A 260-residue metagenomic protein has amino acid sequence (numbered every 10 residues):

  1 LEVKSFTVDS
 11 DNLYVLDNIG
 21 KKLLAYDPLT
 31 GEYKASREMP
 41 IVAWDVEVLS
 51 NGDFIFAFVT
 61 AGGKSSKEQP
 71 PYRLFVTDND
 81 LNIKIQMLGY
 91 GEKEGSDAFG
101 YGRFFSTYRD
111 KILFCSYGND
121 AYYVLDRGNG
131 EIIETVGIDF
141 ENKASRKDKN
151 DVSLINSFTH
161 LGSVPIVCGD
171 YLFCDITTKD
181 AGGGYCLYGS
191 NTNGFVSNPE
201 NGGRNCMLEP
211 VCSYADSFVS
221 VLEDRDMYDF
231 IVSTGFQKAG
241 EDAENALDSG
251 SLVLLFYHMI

Functional and structural regions predicted by a protein language model:
L1, E32-E38, I83-S96, D148-I155 (+1 more regions): A short beta-strand motif characteristic of beta-propeller blades
L1-N18, E38-P40: Blade-loop segments of beta-propeller domains
E2-S5, I41-L49, G95-F104, T159-V164 (+1 more regions): Repeated scaffold domains used in trafficking and secretory/extracellular systems, primarily beta-propellers
D11-D17, G52-S65, F104-Y123, T159-K179 (+2 more regions): Short beta-strand elements that form the blades of beta-propeller/WD-repeat-like and other beta-sheet-rich scaffold
K21-L24, K64-F75, N119-V124, D180-L187 (+2 more regions): Structural motif
D27-G31, T77-L81, D126-N129, Y188-T192 (+1 more regions): Short loop/turn segments that connect beta-strands within beta-propeller blades
E68-D126: Loop-centered beta-sheet repeat module
I133-S163, G184-Y185, G189-D216, L222-E223 (+1 more regions): Conserved blade-ending motifs and adjacent loop-strand segments that build the rim/top face of beta-propeller domains
